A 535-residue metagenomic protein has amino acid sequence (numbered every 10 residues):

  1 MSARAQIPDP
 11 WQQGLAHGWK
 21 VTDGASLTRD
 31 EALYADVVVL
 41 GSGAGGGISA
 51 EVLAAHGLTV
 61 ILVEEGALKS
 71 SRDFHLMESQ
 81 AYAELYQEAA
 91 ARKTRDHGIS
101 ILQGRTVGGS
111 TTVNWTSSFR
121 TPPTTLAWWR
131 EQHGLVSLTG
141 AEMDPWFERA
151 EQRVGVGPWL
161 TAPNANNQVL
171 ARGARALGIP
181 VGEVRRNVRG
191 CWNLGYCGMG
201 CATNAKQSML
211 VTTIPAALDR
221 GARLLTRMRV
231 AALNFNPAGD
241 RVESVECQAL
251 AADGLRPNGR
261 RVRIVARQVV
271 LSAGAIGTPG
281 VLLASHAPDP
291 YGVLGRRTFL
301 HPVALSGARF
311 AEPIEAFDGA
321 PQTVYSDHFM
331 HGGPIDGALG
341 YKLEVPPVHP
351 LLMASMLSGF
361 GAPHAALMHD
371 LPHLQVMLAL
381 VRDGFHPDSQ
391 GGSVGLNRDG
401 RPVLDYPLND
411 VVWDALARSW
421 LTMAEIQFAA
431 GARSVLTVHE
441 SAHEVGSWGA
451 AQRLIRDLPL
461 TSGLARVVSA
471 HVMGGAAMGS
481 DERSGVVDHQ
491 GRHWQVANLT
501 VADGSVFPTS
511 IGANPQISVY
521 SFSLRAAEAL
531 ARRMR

Functional and structural regions predicted by a protein language model:
M1-V37, A55, R95, L524 (+1 more regions): Extreme N-terminal leader/targeting segments of oxidoreductases
S2-G18, A25, V136-P237, V242 (+2 more regions): Conserved redox-cofactor binding core of oxidoreductases
Q12-Q13, Y291-E425, T461-G463, S469-G474 (+3 more regions): FAD cofactor-binding and catalytic pocket of flavoenzymes
D36-L62: N-terminal Rossmann-like FAD-binding beta1-loop-alpha1 element of flavoenzymes
G43-A44, I276, V506: Residue-level detector of alpha-helix initiation sites
V52-T59, G66-S71, H75-L76, T106 (+6 more regions): Glycine-rich loop(s) and the adjacent beta-strand/alpha-helix scaffold that form part
L76-W159, L380-Q390: Redox-cofactor-proximal catalytic regions of oxidoreductases
T509-L530: A conserved FAD-binding loop/helix module that cradles the flavin
